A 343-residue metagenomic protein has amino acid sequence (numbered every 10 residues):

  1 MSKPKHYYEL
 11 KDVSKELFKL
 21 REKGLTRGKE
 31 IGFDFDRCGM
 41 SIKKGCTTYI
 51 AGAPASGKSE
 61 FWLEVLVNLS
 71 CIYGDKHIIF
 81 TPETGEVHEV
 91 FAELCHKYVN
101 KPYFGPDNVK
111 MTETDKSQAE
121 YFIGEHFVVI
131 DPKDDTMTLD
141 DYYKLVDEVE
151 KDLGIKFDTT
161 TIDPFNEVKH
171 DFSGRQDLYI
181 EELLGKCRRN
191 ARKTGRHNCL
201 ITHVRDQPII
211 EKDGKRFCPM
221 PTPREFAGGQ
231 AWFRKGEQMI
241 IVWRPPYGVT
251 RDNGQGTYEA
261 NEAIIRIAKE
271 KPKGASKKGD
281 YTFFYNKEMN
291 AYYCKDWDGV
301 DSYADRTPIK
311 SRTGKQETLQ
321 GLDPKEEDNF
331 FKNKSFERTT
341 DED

Functional and structural regions predicted by a protein language model:
M1-K15, R21-E22, P54, P106 (+4 more regions): C-terminal regions of RecA-like/P-loop NTPase motor modules
S2-K101, D341-E342: The Walker A/P-loop phosphate-binding site
R37-C38, C71-K156, D280-Y281, P324-E326: Cytosolic-facing regulatory segments adjacent to core modules
T48-I50, I78-F80, V128-I130, C199 (+1 more regions): Hydrophobic/aromatic beta-strand patches that form the interior of the parallel beta-sheet core in alpha/beta enzyme
V65, E89-L94, L145, K186 (+2 more regions): Alpha-helical scaffold elements adjacent to nucleotide-binding pockets in ATP/GTP-utilizing enzyme cores
I79, T161-I162, R196-H203: Structural recognition of the conserved hydrophobic beta-strand(s) that form the central parallel beta-sheet of P-loop
P82, H203, R244: Cofactor-binding loop segments of dinucleotide-utilizing enzymes, especially the Rossmann-like FAD- and NAD(P)+-binding
V128-R192: Phosphate-binding/switch loop-helix module in NTP-utilizing enzymes
